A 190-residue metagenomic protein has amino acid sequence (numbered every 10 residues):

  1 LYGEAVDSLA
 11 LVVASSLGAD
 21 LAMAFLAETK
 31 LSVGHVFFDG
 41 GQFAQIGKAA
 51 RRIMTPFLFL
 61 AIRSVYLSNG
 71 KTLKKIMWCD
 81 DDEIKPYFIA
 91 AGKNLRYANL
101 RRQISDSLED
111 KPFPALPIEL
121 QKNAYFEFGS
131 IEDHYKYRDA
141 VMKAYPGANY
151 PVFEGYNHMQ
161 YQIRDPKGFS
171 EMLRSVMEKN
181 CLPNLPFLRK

Functional and structural regions predicted by a protein language model:
L1-A10: Conserved acidic catalytic loop of the alpha/beta-hydrolase fold
V13-A22: Gly/Ala-rich beta-loop-alpha elbow adjacent to hydrolase catalytic centers
A27-R63: Flexible "cap/lid" loop of the alpha/beta hydrolase fold
V65-P117: Conserved alpha/beta-hydrolase catalytic His-Asp/Glu region
S105-K143, Y161: Conserved serine/cysteine hydrolase catalytic core
Y145-M159: Catalytic histidine neighborhood in serine/cysteine hydrolases with alpha/beta-hydrolase-type architecture
Y156-G168: Catalytic histidine-centered segment of alpha/beta-hydrolase-like enzymes
C181-K190: Alpha/beta-hydrolase-fold serine-hydrolase catalytic core, especially in secreted/extracellular enzymes
